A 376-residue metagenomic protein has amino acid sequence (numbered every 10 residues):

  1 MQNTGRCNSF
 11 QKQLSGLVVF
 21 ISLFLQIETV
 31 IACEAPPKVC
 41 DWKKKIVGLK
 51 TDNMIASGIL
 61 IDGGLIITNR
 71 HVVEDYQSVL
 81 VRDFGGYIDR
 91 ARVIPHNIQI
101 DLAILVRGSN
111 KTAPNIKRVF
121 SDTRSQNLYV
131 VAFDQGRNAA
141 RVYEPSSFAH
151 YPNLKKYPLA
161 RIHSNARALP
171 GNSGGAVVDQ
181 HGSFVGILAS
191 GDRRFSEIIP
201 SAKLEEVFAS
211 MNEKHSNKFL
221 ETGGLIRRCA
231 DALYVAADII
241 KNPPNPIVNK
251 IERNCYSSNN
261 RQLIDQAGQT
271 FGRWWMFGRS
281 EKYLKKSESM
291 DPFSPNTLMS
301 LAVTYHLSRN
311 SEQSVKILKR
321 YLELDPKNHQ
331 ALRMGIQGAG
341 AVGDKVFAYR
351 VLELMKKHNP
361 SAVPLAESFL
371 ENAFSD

Functional and structural regions predicted by a protein language model:
E28-N53: Protease-domain processing segments flanking chymotrypsin-fold serine proteases, especially trypsin-like
A32-V39, A113, I187-P246: C-terminal cap/linker of serine protease catalytic domains
C33-P37, T112-R161, A168-S173, L188-I199 (+1 more regions): Flexible, gly/ser-rich surface segments that form the specificity/activation loops bordering the active-site cleft
I46, I55, D62-A140, Y157-R161 (+2 more regions): Conserved active-site neighborhood of the chymotrypsin/trypsin-like protease fold
I59, R167-L188: Catalytic nucleophile loop of clan PA
E252-C255, K286-S287, R320-Y321, L354-M355: Canonical positions in the second alpha-helix
R261-L324: Alpha-helical adaptor scaffolds
D265-Q266, N296-S300, Q330-M334, P364-F369: Alpha-solenoid helical repeat scaffolds
